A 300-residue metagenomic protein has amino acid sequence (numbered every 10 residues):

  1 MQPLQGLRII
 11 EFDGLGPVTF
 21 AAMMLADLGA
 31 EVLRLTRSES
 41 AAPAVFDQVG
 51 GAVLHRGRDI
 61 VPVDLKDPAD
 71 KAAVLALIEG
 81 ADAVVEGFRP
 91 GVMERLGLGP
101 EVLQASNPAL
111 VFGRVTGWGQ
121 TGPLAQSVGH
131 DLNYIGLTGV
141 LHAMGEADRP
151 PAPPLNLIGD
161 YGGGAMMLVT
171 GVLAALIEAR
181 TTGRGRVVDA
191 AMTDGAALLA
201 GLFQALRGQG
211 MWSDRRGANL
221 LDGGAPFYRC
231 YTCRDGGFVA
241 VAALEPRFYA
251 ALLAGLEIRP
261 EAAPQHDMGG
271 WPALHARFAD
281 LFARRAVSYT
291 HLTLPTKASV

Functional and structural regions predicted by a protein language model:
M1-R184: N-terminal helix-loop segment corresponding to the beta1-alpha1 unit of nucleotide/adenylate-binding folds
M1-R8, R215, T232-R234, A273: Terminal low-complexity tails and localization/encapsulation signals of metabolic enzymes
V140, G164-L168, V188-L198, L244: NAD(P)-dependent dehydrogenases' Rossmann-like dinucleotide-binding region
A152-G163, G185-V187, A218-N219, P226-Y228 (+2 more regions): A short glycine-threonine-serine/GTX helix/turn-capping micro-motif
A175-A179, G255, T293: Active-site catalytic microenvironments for nucleophilic, acid-base chemistry
L176-R216: Substrate-binding/catalytic subdomain of NAD(P)-dependent oxidoreductase enzymes
D222, F227-L292: Aromatic-enriched alpha-helical interface/lid elements that frame and gate functional surfaces
H291, K297-V300: Single conserved hydrophobic/aromatic residue that forms the stacking wall/gate of nucleotide- or nucleobase-binding
